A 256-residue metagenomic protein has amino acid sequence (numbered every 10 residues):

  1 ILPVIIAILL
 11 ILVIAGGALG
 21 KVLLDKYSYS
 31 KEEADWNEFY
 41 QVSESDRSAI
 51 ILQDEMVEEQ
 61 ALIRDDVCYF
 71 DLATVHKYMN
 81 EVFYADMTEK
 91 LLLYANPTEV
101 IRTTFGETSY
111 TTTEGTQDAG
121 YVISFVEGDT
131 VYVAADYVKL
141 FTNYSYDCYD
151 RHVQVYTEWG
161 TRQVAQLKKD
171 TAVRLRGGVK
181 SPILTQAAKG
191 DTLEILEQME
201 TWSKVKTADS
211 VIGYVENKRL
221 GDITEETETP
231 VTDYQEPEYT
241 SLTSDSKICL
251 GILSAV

Functional and structural regions predicted by a protein language model:
L2-M199, K218-S254: Primary recognition of N-terminal secretory signal peptides and signal-anchoring hydrophobic helices
E200-K204: Short aromatic-glycine-enriched beta-strand elements
K206-R219: Short, compositionally biased
